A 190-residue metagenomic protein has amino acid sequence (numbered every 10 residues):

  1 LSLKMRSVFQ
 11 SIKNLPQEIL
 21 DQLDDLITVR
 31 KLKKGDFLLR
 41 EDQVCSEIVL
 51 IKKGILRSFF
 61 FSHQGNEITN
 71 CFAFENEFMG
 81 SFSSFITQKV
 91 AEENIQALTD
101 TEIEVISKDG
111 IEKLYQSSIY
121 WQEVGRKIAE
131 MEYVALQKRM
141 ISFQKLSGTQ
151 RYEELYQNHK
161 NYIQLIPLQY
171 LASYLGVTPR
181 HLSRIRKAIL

Functional and structural regions predicted by a protein language model:
L1-T28: Cyclic nucleotide-binding regulatory module and flanking cytosolic helices
T28, F37, I55-F60, E102-I103: Short beta-strand segments in beta-sandwich/barrel cores
V29-R30, S46-I51, N70-C71: His/acidic/aromatic-lined binding-pocket segments of jelly-roll/cupin-type domains and related regulatory beta-sandwich
G35, S46, L50-R57, N76: Glycine- and acidic-residue-biased ligand/ion/polar-headgroup-sensing regions
L38-Q43: Short phosphate-coordinating micro-motif centered on Lys-Gly-acidic
T69-K127: Cyclic-nucleotide recognition modules
L146-L190: Phosphate-/nucleic-acid-contacting segments
